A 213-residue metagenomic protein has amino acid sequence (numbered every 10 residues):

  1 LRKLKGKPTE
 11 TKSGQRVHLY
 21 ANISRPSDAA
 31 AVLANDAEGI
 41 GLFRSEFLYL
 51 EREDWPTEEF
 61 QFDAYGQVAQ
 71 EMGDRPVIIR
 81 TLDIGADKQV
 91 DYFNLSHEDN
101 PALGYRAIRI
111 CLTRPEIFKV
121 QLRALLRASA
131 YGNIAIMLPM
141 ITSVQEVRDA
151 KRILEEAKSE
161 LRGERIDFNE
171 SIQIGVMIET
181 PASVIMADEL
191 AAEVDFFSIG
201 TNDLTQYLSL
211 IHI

Functional and structural regions predicted by a protein language model:
R2-I211: Conserved alpha/beta-domain cores
